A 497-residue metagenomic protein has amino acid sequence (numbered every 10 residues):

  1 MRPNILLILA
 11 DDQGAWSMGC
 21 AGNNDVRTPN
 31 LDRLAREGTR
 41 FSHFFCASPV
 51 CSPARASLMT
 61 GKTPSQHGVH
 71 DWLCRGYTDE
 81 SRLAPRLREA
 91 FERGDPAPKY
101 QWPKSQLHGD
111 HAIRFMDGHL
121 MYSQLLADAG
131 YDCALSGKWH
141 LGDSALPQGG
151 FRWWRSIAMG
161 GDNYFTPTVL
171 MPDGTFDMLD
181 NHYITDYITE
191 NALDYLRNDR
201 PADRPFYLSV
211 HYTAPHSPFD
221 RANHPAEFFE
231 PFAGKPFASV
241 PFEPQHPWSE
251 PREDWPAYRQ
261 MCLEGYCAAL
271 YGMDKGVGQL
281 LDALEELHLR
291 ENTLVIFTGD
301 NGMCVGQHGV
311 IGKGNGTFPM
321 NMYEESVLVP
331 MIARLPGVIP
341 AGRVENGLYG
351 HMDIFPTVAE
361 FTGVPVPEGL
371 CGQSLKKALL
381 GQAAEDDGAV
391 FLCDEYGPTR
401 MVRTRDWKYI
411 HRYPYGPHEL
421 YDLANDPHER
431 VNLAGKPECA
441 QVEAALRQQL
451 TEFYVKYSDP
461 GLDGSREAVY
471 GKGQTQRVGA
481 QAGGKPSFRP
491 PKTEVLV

Functional and structural regions predicted by a protein language model:
R2-I5, G38-S42, A129-C133, R152 (+3 more regions): Loop/turn elements at helix/coil->beta-strand transitions in domains of secreted/extracellular proteins
R2-P3, A10-V26, W72, G94 (+8 more regions): Active-site-proximal cap/lid insertion segments
L7-A10, G14-M121, L125, Y131-A134 (+1 more regions): Active-site segment of extracytoplasmic enzymes that catalyze sulfate/phosphate-ester chemistry
Q13, S17, A35-T39, S48 (+11 more regions): A generic secondary-structure signal for well-formed alpha-helical elements
C20-G22, T39-K62, H70-Y77, L135-L146 (+6 more regions): Short, solvent-exposed turn/loop segments enriched in Gly/Ser/Thr/Pro and often Arg
R33, S123-Y131, T189, G278 (+3 more regions): Non-catalytic, well-ordered alpha-helical segments in soluble enzyme domains
H43, D386-V390, E443, R447-G464: Bilobed periplasmic-binding protein-like "clamshell/Venus-flytrap" ligand-binding domains
L335, V402-R405, H411-R412, L423: Active-site beta-strand termini and strand-to-loop segments that position acidic
